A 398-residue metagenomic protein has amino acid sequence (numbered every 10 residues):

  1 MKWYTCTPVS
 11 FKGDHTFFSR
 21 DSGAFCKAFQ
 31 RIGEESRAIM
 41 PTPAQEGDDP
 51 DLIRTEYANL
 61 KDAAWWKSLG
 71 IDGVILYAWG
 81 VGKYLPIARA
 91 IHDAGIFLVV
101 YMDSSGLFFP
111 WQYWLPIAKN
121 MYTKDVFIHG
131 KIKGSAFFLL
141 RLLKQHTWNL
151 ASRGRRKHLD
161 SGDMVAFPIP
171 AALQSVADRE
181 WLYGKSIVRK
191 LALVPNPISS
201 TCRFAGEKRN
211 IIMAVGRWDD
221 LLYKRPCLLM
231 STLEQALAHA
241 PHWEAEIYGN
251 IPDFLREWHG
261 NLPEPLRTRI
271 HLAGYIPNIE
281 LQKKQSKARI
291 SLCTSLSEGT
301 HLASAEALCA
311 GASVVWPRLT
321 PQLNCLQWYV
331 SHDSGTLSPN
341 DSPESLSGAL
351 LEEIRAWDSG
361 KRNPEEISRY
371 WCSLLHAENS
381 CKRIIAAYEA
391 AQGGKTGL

Functional and structural regions predicted by a protein language model:
F17, D341, D358-Q392: A charged, aromatic-enriched C-terminal amphipathic alpha-helix characteristic of glycosyltransferases across folds
I128-H129, A136-R189: A short, active-site helix/loop in glycosyltransferases that binds the activated sugar's phosphate group
I198-K224, M230-E234, E246: Conserved donor-binding/catalytic core segment of Leloir-type glycosyltransferases
V215-R217, E244-W258, G274: Glycosyltransferase donor-sugar binding loop
W258-I279: Nucleotide-activated donor-binding/catalytic signature segment of Leloir-type glycosyltransferases, i.e., the conserved
Y275, K283-A288: Short alpha-helical donor nucleotide-sugar binding micro-motif in glycosyltransferases
L296: Aromatic "clamp/platform" in nucleotide-sugar-dependent glycosyltransferases that forms part of the donor/acceptor
H332-E344, E352-D358: Conserved acidic donor-binding segment of nucleotide-sugar-dependent glycosyltransferases
